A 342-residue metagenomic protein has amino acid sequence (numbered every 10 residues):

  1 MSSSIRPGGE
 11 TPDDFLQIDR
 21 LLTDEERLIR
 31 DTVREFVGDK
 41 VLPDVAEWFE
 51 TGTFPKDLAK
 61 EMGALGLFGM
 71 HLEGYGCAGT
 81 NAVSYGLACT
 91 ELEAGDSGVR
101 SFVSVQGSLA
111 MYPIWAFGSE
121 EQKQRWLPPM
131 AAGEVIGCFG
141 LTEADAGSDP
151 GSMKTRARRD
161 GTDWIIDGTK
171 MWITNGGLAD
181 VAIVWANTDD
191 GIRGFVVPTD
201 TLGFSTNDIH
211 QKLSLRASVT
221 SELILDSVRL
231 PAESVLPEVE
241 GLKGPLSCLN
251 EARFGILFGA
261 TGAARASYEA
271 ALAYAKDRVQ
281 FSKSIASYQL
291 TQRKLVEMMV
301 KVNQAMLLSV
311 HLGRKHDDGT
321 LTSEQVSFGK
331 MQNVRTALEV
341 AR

Functional and structural regions predicted by a protein language model:
M1-G95, F102-V105, F117-Q122, P129 (+4 more regions): Alpha-helical interface subdomain recognition
T80, D149-G151, N175-A179, R216-S218 (+1 more regions): Short glycine/proline-enriched turns and hinge-like loops at secondary-structure junctions
S108-A116: Helix-loop "lid/cap" segments that line or gate small-molecule binding pockets
M130, D145-S148, W172-N175, N187 (+1 more regions): Short Gly/Pro-enriched turn/cap motifs at secondary-structure boundaries
G133-L141: A short, Trp-centered hydrophobic/proline-enriched beta-strand micro-motif
S152, D200-R229: Flexible, small-/acidic-enriched active-site or ligand-binding loops
D163, D167-N207: A short core secondary-structure module
S221-S247: A short, charged helix-loop
